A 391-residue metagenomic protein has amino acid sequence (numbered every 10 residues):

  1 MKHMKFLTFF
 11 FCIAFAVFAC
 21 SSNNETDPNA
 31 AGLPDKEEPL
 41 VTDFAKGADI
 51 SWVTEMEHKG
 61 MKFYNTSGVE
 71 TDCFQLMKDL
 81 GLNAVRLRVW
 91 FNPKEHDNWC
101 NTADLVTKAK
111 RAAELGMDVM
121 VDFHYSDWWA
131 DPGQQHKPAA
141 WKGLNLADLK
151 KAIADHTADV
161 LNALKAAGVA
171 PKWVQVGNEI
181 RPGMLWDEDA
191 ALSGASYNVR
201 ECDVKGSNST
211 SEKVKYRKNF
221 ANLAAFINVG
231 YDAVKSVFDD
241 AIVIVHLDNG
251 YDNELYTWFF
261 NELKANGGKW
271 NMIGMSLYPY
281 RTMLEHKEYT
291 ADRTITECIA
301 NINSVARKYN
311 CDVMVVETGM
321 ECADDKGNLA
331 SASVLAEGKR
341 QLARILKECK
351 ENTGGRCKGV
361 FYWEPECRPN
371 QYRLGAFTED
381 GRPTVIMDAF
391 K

Functional and structural regions predicted by a protein language model:
T8-V17: Bacterial N-terminal signal peptides
V17-E38: Bacterial Sec-dependent N-terminal signal peptides
G32-L76: Boundary/entry segment of secreted carbohydrate-active catalytic domains
F44-I50, V85-L87, V119-F123, K172-V176 (+4 more regions): Hydrophobic faces of well-ordered beta-strands that scaffold small-molecule active sites in alpha/beta enzyme cores
E57, M61-G68, F91-A103, R181-M184 (+4 more regions): Acidic-and-aromatic substrate-binding clefts and catalytic sites of carbohydrate-active enzymes
M61-K62, W129, A191-S196, D203 (+3 more regions): Aromatic-rich peripheral "rim/lid" segments of glycoside hydrolase catalytic domains that contact and position glycan
T71-F74, K78, S236-V243, G250-N328 (+3 more regions): Glycoside hydrolase catalytic-domain groove-lining segments
Q75-I242, D248, C311, C322-G327: Substrate-binding cleft and catalytic face of glycoside hydrolase catalytic domains, especially the flexible beta-alpha
